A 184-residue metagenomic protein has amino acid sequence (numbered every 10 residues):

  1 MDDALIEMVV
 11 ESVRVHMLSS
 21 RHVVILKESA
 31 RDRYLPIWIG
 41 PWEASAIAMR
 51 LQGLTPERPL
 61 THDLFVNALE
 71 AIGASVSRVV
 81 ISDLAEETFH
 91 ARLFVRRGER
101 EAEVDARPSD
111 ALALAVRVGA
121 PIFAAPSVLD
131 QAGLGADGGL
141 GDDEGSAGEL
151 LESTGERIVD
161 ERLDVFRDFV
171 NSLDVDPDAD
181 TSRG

Functional and structural regions predicted by a protein language model:
D2-G184: Divalent-cation
